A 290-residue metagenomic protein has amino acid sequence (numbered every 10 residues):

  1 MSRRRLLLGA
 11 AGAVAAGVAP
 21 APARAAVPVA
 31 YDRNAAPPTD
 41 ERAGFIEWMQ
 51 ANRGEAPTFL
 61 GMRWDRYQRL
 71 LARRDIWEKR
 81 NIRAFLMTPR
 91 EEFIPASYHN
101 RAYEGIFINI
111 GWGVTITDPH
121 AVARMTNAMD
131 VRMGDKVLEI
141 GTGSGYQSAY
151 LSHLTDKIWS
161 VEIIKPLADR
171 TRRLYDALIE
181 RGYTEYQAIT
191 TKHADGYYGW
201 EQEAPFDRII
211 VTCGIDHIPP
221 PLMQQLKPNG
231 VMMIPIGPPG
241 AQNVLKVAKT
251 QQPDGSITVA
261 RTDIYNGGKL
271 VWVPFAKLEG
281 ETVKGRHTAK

Functional and structural regions predicted by a protein language model:
M1-A13: N-terminal secretory signal peptides and thylakoid transit peptides that target proteins across membranes
L8, M87, Q202: Phosphate-coordinating loops and pocket residues in cytosolic domains that bind phosphorylated ligands
A11, L86-R90, K227: Short amphipathic alpha-helical surface patches that mediate protein-protein
A15, F93-A96, P228-V231: Short amphipathic alpha-helical segments with coiled-coil-like heptad repeat character
A16-P22: C-terminal segment of classical bacterial N-terminal signal peptides
A26-M62, Q224, M233-K290: SAM/dcSAM-binding transferase cores
V27-K136, L154, D169, G267-K269: Class I SAM-dependent transferase core
D130-Q251: Conserved nucleotide-cofactor-binding alpha/beta core module
